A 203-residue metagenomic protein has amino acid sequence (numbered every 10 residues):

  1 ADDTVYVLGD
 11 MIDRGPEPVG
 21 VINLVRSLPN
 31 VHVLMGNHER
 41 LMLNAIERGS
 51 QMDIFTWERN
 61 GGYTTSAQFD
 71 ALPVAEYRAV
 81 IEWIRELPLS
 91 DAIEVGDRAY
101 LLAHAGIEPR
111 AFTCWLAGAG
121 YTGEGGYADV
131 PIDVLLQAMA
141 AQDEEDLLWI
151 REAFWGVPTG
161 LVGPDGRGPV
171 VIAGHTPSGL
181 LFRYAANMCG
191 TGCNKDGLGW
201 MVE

Functional and structural regions predicted by a protein language model:
A1-N23: N-terminal active-site segment of His-dependent metallophosphoesterases
D2, L28, D97-R98, G166-G168: A general structural motif
V5-V7, V33-L34, L101, I172: Residue-level marker for buried hydrophobic side chains located in beta-strands that build the well-ordered beta-sheet
D13-P16, E39-L43, R110, I172-R183: Active-site environment of divalent metal-dependent phosphoester hydrolases
P18-I93, D97-Y100, L116-M139: Active-site neighborhood of divalent metal-dependent phosphoester bond hydrolases
Y100-G106: Active-site-proximal beta-strand elements of phosphoester/diester hydrolases
A117-R167: Acidic, glycine-rich loop-and-strand cores that form catalytic or ligand-binding grooves in diverse globular domains
A153-E203: Conserved beta-sheet core of the metallophosphoesterase superfamily
